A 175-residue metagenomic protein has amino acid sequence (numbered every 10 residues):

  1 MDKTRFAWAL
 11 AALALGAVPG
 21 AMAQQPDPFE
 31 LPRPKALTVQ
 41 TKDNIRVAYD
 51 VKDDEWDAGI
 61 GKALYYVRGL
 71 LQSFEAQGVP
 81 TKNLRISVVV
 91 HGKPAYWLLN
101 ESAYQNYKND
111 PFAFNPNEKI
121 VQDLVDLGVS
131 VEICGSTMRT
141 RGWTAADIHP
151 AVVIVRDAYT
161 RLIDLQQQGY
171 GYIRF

Functional and structural regions predicted by a protein language model:
M1-A9: Bacterial N-terminal signal peptides that target proteins for export
A9-A17: Bacterial N-terminal signal peptides
A23-F175: Secreted/extracellular ectodomain signature
